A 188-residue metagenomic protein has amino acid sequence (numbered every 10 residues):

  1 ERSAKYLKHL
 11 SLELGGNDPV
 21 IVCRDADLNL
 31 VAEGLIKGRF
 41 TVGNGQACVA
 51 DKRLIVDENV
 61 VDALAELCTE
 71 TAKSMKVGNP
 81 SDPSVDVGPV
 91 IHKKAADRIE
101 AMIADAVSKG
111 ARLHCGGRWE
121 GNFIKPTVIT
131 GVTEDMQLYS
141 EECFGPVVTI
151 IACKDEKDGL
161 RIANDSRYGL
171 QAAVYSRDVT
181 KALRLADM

Functional and structural regions predicted by a protein language model:
E1-T133, K157, I162: ALDH superfamily catalytic-core signature
L10, L170-A172: Hydrophobic faces of well-ordered beta-strands that scaffold small-molecule active sites in alpha/beta enzyme cores
R24, H92, T149-K154, Y175: A structural signal for short, well-ordered beta-strand elements
V85, G121-I124, E141-V147, S166-L170: Conserved glycine-rich beta-strand-loop-beta hairpin in the small C-terminal domain of fold type I
D135-S140: Cytochrome P450 core scaffold surrounding the K-helix E-X-X-R motif and the conserved "meander" helix-loop region
I162-S166, M188: Junctions where cytoplasmic loops transition into the N-terminal start of transmembrane alpha-helices in multi-pass
